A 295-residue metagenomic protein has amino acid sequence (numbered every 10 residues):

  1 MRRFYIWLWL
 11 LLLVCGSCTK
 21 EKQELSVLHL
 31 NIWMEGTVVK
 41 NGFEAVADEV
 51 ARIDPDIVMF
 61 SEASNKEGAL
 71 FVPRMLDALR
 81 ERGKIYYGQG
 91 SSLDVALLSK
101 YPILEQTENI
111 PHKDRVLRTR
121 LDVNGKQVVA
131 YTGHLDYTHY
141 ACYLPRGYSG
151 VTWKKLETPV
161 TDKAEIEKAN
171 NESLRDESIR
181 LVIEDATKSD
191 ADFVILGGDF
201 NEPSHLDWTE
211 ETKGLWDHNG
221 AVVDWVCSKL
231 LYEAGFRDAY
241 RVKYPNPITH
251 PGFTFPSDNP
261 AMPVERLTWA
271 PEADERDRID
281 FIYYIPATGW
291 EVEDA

Functional and structural regions predicted by a protein language model:
R2, C18-E81, D277: N-terminal, active-site-proximal structural segment of metallo-dependent hydrolase catalytic domains
R2-L10: Sec-dependent signal peptide recognition, specifically the positively charged N-region followed immediately by
W9-S17: Hydrophobic h-region of N-terminal signal peptides that target proteins for export in Gram-negative bacteria
S26-H29, D56-S61, G88-Q89, A96-L97 (+6 more regions): Structural recognition of the beta-strand scaffold that forms the well-ordered cores of secreted hydrolase catalytic
V39, A63-S149: Structured beta-strand-rich core segments of catalytic domains in phosphoester-bond hydrolases
E108-N109, E184-I195, F200-A295: Metal-dependent phosphoester-hydrolase catalytic domains
V128-G150, G197, N201-H205, R241-T249: Short, solvent-exposed beta-strand-terminating loops
Y143-N170, E211: A solvent-exposed, charged loop/short amphipathic helix patch at secondary-structure junctions
